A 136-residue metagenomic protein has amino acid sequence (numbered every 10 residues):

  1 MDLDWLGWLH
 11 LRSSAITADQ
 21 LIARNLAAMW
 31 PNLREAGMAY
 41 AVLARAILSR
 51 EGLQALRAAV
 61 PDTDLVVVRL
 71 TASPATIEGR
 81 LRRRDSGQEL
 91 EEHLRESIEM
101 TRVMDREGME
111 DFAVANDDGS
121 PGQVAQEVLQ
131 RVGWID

Functional and structural regions predicted by a protein language model:
M1-P31: Conserved substrate/cofactor phosphate-moiety recognition/catalytic segment in nucleotide-dependent phosphotransferases
L11-S13, L53-L56, E78-L81: Short, well-ordered secondary-structure micro-motifs
I16-L21, A59-P61, R84-Q88: Short, hinge-like loop/turn segments at secondary-structure boundaries
D19-A27, T71-A75, A125: Amphipathic alpha-helical transducer elements in NTP-driven molecular machines
L21-D64: Glycine-rich phosphate-binding loop used to anchor ATP phosphates in small-molecule kinases, encompassing both
I47-S49, T71-T76, S120: Conserved nucleotide-binding/hydrolysis micro-motifs of P-loop NTPases
P61-R82, V114: Conserved phosphate-donor/acceptor-positioning beta-strand/loop module used by diverse small-molecule
S86-E127, W134-D136: Small-molecule kinase domains that catalyze NTP-dependent phosphoryl transfer to phosphate-bearing small molecules
